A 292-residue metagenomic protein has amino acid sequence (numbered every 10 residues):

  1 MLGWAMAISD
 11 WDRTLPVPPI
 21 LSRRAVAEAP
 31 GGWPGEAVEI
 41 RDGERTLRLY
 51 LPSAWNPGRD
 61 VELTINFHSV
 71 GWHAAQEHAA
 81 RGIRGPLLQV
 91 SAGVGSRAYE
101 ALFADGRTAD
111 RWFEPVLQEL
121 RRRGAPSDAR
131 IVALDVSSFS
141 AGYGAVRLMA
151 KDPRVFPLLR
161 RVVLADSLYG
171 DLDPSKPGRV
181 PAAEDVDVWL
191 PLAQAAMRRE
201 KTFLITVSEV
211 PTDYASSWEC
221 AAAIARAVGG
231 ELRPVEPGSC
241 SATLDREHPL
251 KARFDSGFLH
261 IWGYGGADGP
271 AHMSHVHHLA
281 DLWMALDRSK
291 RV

Functional and structural regions predicted by a protein language model:
M1-V61, E247, K290-V292: A domain-start/cap signature at the N-terminus of enzymes
I40-G43, A101-V116, A141, P181-D185 (+2 more regions): Phosphate/oxyanion-binding active-site loops and adjacent basic polyanion-contact surfaces
G58-G124, L250, F254, L259 (+1 more regions): Active-site machinery of serine-nucleophile hydrolases
D128-S140: Alpha/beta-hydrolase fold nucleophile elbow
S137-M149: Glycine-rich nucleophile elbow surrounding the catalytic serine of serine-hydrolase chemistry
M149-L159: Conserved hydrolase catalytic core segment
V163-P270: The feature captures the conserved acid-bearing segment of alpha/beta-hydrolase catalytic domains
H275-V292: Catalytic active-site module of serine/aspartate enzymes centered on a nucleophile-bearing elbow/loop
